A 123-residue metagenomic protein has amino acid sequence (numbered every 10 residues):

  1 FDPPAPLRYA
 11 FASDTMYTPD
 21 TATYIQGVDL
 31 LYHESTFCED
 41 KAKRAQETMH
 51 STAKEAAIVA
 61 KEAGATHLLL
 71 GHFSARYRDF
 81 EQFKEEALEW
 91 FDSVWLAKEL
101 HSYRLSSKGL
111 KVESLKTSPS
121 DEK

Functional and structural regions predicted by a protein language model:
F1-G71, E81-F83, L110-K123: Metal-dependent phosphodiesterase/nuclease catalytic metal-binding core
T36, S74-R76, L100: Residues in the short beta-alpha loop(s) of Rossmann-like NAD(P)-binding domains
K41, R78, R104: Glycine/Thr-rich phosphate-binding loops of Rossmann-like dinucleotide-binding domains
F80-H101: Short, electropositive alpha-helical surface patch
A97-G109, E113: Binuclear metal-dependent phosphoesterase catalytic core
